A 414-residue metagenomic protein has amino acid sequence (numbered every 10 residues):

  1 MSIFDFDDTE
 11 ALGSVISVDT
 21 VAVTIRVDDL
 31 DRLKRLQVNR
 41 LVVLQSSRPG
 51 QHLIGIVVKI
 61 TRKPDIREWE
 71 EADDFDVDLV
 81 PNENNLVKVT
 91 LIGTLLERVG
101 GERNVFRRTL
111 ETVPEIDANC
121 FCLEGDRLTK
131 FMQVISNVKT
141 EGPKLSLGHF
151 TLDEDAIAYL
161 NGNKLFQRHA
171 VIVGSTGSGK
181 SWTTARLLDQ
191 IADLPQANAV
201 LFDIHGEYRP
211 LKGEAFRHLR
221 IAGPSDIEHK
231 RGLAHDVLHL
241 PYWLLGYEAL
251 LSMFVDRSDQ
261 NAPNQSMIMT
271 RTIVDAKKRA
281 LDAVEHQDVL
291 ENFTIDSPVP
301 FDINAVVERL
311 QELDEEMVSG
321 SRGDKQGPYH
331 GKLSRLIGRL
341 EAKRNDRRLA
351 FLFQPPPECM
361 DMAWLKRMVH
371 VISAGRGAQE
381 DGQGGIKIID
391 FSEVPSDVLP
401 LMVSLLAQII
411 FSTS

Functional and structural regions predicted by a protein language model:
M1-V173, L187: Basic- and hydrophobic-enriched, low-structure N-terminal and domain-boundary segments that flank ATP-binding catalytic
R48-P49, L194-P195, T413: Secondary-structure transition/capping motifs at alpha-helix termini and the adjoining loop/turn into the next element
T61-K63, G93-L96, H205-Y208, S225-D226 (+1 more regions): Conserved nucleotide-binding/hydrolysis micro-motifs of P-loop NTPases
D65-E68, R98-V99, Y208-G213, I227-R231: Switch/connector loops and helix/strand junctions flanking conserved nucleotide-binding motifs in nucleotide-processing
N85, P195-A197, A215-F216, A249 (+1 more regions): Short glycine-/polar-rich loops that comprise or flank the Walker A/P-loop and associated switch/sensor motifs
G142-D226: Glycine-rich phosphate-binding loop of nucleotide-binding enzymes
G206-P210, H239-S414: P-loop NTPase motor domains
D226-L244: A short, charged helix-loop
